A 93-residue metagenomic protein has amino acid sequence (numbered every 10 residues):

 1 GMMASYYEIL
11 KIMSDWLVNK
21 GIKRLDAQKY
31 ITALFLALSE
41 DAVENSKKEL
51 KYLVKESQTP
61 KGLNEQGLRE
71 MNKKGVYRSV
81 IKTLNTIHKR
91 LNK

Functional and structural regions predicted by a protein language model:
G1-A4, K23-D26, L50-Y52: Conserved Rossmann-fold dehydrogenase catalytic segment
G1-V18, K29-V43: Active-site-proximal catalytic alpha-helix in oxidoreductases
V18-D26, R78-S79: Phosphate-handling active-site elements
K29-K93: NAD(P)-dependent Rossmann-like dehydrogenase/reductase catalytic/cofactor-binding core
